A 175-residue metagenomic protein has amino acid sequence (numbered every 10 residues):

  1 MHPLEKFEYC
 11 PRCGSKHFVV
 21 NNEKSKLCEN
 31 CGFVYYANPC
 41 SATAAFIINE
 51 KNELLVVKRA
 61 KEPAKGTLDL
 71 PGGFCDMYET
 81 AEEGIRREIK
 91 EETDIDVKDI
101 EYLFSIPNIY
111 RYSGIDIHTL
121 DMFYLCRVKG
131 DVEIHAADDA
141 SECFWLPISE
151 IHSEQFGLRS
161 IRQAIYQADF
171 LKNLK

Functional and structural regions predicted by a protein language model:
M1-K6, E133-K175: Nudix hydrolase/Nudix homology domain
P3-F7, K24, S41: Short metal-coordination and nucleic-acid-contact micro-motifs, chiefly zinc-binding Cys/His arrays
C10-C13, C28-C31: Short cysteine-rich clusters marking metal-coordination/redox-active sites
F18-V19, Y36: Short functional micro-motifs and their immediate structural scaffolds
V19-S25: Short linker/helix segments within small regulatory modules
N30-L54, F74: Conserved N-terminal beta-strand and adjoining loop/helix that marks the start of the Nudix/MutT-like hydrolase domain
N49-E91: Conserved Nudix-box catalytic region and its N-terminal flanking loop in Nudix hydrolases and closely related
F104-V132: Active-site-adjacent beta-strand/loop module that shapes the phosphate/pyrophosphate-binding cleft
